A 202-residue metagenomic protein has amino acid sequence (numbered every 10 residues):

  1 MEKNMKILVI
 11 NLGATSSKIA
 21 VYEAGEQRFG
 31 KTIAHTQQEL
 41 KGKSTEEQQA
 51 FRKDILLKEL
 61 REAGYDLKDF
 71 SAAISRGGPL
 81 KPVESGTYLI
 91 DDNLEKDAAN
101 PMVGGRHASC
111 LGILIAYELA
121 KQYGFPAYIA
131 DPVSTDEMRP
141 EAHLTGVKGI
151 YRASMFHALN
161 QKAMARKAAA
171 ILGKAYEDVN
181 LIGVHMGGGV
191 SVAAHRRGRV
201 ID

Functional and structural regions predicted by a protein language model:
K3, I7-E47: Short glycine-rich, Thr/Ser-proximal phosphate-binding strand/loop in the N-terminal lobe of ATP-dependent enzymes
K6-V9, F70-I74, L181-H185: Short glycine-aspartate micro-motif
A14, E47-F51, I55, C110-L114 (+3 more regions): Conserved active-site and cofactor/substrate-binding residues in soluble primary-metabolism enzymes
A24-Q27, S85-D97, L119-F125, L144-K148 (+1 more regions): A glycine- and small-aliphatic-rich helix-loop capping segment at beta-alpha/alpha-beta transitions that lines
F29-K68, A99-G105: N-terminal phosphate-binding loop and adjacent alpha-helix
L60-A108, P126, S134-T145: Short beta-strand-loop/turn "lid" adjacent to the catalytic site in phosphate-handling enzymes
V103-M164: Gly/Ser/Thr-rich active-site cleft segment
L144-D202: Glycine-rich phosphate-binding loop of actin/hexokinase-like ATP-binding domains
